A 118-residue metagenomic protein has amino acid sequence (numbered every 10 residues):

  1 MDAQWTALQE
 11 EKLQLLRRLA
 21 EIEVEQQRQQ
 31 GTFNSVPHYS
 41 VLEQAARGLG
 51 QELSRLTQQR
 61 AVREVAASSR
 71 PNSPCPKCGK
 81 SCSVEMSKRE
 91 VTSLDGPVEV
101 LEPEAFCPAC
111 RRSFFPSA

Functional and structural regions predicted by a protein language model:
M1-A118: Short, flexible loop/hinge motifs at secondary-structure junctions
